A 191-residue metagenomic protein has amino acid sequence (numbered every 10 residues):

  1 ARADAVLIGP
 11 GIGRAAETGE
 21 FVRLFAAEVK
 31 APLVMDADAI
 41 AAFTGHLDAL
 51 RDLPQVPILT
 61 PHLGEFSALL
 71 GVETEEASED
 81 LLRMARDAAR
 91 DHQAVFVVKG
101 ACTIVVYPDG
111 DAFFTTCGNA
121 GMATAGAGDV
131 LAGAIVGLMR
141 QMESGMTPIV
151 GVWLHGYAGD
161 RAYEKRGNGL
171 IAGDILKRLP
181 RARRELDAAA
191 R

Functional and structural regions predicted by a protein language model:
A1-C117, R184, A188-R191: Glycine-rich phosphate/dinucleotide-binding loop and adjoining beta-alpha-beta core of small-molecule
A15-G19, A37, T60, E79-L82 (+4 more regions): Electropositive phosphate-/nucleotide-binding environments in soluble metabolic enzymes
A31, E75, D129, V136 (+3 more regions): Short, well-ordered loop/turn and helix-capping segments at boundaries between secondary-structure elements and domains
A68, T124-L154: Short, small-residue alpha-helix embedded
L69-L70, T115-M122, A132, G159-N168: Short beta-alpha connecting loops at secondary-structure transitions that line or flank enzyme active sites
L81-A89, S144-A158, A172-P180: Short, well-structured alpha-helical segments that form the helix of a local strand-helix-strand
Y157-R191: Charged C-terminal helix
